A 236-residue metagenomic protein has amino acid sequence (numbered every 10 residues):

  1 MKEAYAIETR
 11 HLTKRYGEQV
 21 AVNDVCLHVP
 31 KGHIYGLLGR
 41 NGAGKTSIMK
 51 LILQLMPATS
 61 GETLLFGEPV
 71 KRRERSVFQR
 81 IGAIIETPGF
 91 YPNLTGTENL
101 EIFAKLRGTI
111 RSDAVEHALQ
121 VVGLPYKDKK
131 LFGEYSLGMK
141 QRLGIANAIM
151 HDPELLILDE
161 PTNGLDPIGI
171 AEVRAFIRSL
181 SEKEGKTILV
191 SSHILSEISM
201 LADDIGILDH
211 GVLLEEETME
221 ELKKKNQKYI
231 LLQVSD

Functional and structural regions predicted by a protein language model:
E3, N226: Exposed loop/turn and edge beta-strand positions of beta-sandwich/beta-sheet ligand-binding modules
A4-T9, K14-V190, L195-D209, L213-E215: ABC transporter nucleotide-binding domains
E220-K224: Short acidic-hydrophobic catalytic motif
K228-D236: Short, charged/small-residue-rich alpha-helical element at the C-terminal edge of ABC transporter nucleotide-binding
